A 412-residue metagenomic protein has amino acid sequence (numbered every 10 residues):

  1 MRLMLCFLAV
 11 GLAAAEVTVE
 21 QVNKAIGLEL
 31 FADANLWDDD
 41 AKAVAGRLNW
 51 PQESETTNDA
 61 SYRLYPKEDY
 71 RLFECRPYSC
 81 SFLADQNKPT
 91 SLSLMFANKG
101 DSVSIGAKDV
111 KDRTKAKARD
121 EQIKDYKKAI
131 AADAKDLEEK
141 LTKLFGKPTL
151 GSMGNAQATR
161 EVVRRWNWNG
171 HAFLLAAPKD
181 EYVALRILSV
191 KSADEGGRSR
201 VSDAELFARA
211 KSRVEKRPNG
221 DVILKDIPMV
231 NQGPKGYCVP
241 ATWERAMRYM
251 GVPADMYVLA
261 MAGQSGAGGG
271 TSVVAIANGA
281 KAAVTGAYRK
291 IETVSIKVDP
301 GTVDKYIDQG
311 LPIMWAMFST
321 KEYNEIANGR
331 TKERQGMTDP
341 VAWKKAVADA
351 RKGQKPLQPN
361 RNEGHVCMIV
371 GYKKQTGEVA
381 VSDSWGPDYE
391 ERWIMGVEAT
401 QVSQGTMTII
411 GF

Functional and structural regions predicted by a protein language model:
M1-F7: Sec-dependent signal peptide recognition, specifically the positively charged N-region followed immediately by
E16, N35, D39-A41, G46-A158: Long, charged/polar, surface-exposed segments that mediate recognition or autoinhibition
E16-A41, N49, E53-S54, R160-G286: Active-site-adjacent structural segments surrounding the nucleophilic cysteine of cysteine proteases and isopeptidases
C75-Y78, T159-E161, W168-A172, R361-C367: Short, surface-exposed coil-to-beta transition loops
L150-G154, P253-A260, Y288-V298: Surface-exposed patches in mature extracellular/periplasmic domains of secreted proteins
N167, A184-N219, V341-F412: Noncatalytic regulatory segments and standalone regulatory/sensor domains
G233-Y237, E244-R245, Q264-G270, V298-P300 (+3 more regions): Solvent-exposed loop/turn segments at secondary-structure junctions within structured extracellular/periplasmic domains
G270-K374: Predominantly the structural core of cysteine protease catalytic domains
